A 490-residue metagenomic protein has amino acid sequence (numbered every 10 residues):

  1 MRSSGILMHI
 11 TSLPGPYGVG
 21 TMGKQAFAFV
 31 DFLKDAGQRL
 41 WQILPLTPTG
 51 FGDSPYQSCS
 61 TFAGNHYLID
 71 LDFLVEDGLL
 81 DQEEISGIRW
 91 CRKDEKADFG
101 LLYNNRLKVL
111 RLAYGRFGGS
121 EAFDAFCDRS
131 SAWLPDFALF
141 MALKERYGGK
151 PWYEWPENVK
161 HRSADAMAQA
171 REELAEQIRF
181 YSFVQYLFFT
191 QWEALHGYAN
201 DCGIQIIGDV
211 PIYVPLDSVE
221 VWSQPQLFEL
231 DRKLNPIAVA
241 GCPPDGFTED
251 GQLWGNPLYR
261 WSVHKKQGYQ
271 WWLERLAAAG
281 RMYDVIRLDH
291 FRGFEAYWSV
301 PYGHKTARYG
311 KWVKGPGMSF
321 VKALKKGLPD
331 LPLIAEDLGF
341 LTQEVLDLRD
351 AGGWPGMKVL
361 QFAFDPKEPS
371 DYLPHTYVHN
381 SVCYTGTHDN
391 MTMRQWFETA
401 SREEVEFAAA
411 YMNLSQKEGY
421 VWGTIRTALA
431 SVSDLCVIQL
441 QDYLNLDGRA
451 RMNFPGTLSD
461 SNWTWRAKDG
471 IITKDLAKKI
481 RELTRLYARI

Functional and structural regions predicted by a protein language model:
M1-L79: Trp/Phe/Arg-rich N-terminal binding region typifying the photolyase-homology
H9, D53-Q185, F189, V214-V437 (+2 more regions): Alpha-amylase-like alpha-glycosidases and glucanotransferases acting on alpha-linked glucans and related
K24-D31, T190-Y198, W272-E274, Y420-T424: Short alpha-helical segments and helix-capping/turn motifs at coil-helix boundaries
K34, W192-N200, K325, R349-D350: Surface-exposed amphipathic alpha-helices with a cationic face
Y181-V214: Conserved, well-ordered alpha-helix/loop/beta-strand core segments that scaffold catalytic motifs
N445-I490: Structured C-terminal cap/extension of enzyme domains
